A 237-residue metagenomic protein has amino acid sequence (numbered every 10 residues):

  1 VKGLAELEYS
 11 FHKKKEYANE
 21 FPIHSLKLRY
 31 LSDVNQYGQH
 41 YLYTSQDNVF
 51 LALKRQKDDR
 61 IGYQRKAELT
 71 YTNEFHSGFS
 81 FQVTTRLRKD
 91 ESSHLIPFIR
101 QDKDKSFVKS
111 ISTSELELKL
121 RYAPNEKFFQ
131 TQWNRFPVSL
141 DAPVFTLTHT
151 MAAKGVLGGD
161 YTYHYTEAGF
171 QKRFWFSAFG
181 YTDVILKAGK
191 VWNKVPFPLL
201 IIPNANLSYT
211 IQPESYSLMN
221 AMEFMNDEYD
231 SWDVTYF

Functional and structural regions predicted by a protein language model:
V1-F237: Exposed, low-structure sequence patches enriched in small/polar residues
